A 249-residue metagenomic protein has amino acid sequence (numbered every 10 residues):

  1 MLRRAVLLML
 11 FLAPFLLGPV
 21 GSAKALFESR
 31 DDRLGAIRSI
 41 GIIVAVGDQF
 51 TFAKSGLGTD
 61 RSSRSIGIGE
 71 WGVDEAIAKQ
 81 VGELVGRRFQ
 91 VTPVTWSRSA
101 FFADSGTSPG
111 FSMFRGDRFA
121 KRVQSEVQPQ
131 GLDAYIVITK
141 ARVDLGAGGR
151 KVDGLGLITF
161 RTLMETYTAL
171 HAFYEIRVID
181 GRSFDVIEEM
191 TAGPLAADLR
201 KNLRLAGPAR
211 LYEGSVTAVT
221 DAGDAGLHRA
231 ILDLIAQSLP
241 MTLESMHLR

Functional and structural regions predicted by a protein language model:
M1-R4: Positively charged n-region of N-terminal signal peptides that target proteins for export
L7-G18: Bacterial N-terminal signal peptides
L17-G86: General N-terminal leader/first-domain-start detector
S22-F50, R142, D153, M164-R249: C-terminal/domain-edge helix-coil "capping" segments
F52-W71, G156-R161, G207-D221: A solvent-exposed, charged loop/short amphipathic helix patch at secondary-structure junctions
S55-G146, F173-G193: N-terminal segment of the mature soluble domain
P109, T162-E165: Extracellular/periplasm-exposed beta-strand and loop segments of Gram-negative cell-envelope proteins, dominated by
G149: Active-site microenvironments of hydrolase-like enzyme catalytic domains
